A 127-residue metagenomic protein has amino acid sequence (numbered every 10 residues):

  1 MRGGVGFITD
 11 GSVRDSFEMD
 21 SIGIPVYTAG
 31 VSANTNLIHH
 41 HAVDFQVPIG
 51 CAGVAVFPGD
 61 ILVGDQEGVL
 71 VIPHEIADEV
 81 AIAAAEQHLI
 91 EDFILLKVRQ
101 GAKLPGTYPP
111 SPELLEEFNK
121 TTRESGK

Functional and structural regions predicted by a protein language model:
M1-P58, V71-K127: Feature captures the catalytic cores and cofactor-binding loops of soluble hydro-lyases/lyases that act on carboxylate
L62-V63: Generic structural signal for buried aliphatic residues
